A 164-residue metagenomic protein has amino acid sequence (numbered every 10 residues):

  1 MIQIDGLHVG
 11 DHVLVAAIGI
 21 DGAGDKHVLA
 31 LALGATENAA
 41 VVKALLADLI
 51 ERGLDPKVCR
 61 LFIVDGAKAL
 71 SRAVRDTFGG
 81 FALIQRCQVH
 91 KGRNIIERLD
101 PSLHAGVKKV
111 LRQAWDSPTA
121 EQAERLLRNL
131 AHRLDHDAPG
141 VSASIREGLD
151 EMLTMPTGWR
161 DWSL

Functional and structural regions predicted by a protein language model:
M1-I63, K68, R72-G80, G148-E151 (+1 more regions): RNase H-like nuclease fold core
H27-L31, L54-V58, G92, K108-R112 (+1 more regions): Short acidic, glycine/Ser/Thr-rich loop/turn "cap" segments at secondary-structure junctions
A73, V110, S144: Alpha-helical scaffold segments in soluble metabolic enzymes
G80-E97: Inter-helix linker motif
S102-P118: A polyampholytic, Gly/Pro-enriched intrinsically disordered region
D116-L164: Acidic/histidine-rich catalytic cores and adjacent linkers of DNA breakage/strand-transfer/modification proteins
